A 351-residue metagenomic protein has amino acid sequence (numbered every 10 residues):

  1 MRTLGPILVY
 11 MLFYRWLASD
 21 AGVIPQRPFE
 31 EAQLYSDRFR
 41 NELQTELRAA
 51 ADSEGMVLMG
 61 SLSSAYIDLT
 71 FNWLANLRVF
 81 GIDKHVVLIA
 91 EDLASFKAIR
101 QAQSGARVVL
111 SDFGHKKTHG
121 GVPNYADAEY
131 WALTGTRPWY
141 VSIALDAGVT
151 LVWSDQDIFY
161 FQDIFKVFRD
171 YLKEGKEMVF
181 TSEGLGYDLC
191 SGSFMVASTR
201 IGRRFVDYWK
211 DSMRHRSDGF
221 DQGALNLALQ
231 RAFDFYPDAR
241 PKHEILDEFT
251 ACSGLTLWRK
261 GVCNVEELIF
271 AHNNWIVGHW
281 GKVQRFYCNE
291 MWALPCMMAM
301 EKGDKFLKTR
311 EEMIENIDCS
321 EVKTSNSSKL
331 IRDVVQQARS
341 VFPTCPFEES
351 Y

Functional and structural regions predicted by a protein language model:
M1-P25: N-terminal signal-anchor transmembrane helix specifying type II single-pass membrane topology of secretory-pathway
E31-Y35, A49-A65, P123-A128: Glycine-rich phosphate-binding "P-loop"
F71, G135, W139, G219-L227: A structural signal for well-ordered alpha-helical segments within the folded catalytic domains of diverse enzymes
A75-K84: Short, acidic, metal-binding catalytic loop of nucleotide-sugar glycosyltransferases
V86-E91: Short internal beta-strands
A94-A147: Active-site-proximal specificity loops/subdomain of glycosyltransferases
L133-S191, M195-T199, R203: GT-A fold catalytic core of metal-dependent nucleotide-sugar glycosyltransferases, centered on the diacidic
I158, G186, A197-Y351: Catalytic core and acceptor-binding pocket of nucleotide-sugar-dependent glycosyltransferases
